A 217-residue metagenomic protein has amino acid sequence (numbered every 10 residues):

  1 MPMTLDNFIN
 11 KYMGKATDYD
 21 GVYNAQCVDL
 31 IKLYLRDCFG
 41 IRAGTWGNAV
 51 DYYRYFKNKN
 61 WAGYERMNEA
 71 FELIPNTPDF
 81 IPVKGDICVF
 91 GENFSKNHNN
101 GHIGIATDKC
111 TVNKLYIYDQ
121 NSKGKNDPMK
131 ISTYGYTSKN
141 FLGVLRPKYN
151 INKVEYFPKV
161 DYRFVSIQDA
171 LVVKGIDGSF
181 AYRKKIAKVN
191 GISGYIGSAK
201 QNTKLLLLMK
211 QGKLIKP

Functional and structural regions predicted by a protein language model:
M1, K216-P217: Short, solvent-exposed mixed-charge patches
M1-G21, V112-K114, K123-Y156: Intrinsically disordered, low-complexity, Pro/Ser/Thr/Asn/Gly/Ala-rich spacer/linker segments adjacent to signal
P2-C110, Y118, I176-N190: Secreted/periplasmic proteins that engage bacterial cell-wall peptidoglycan
Y34, D169-A170, I186, L208: Residues within well-ordered alpha helices
P82, L214-I215: Hydrophobic beta-strand core residues of beta-sandwich domains
P158-I176: Extended, structured, electrostatic nucleic-acid-contact surfaces
Y182-L214: Short, Lys/Arg-enriched alpha-helical microdomains
